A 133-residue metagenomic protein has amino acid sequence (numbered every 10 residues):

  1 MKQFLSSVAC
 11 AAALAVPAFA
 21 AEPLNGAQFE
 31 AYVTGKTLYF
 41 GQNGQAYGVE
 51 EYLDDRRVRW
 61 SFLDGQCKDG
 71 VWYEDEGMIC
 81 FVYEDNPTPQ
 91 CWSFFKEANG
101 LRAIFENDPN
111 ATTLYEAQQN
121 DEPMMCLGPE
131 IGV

Functional and structural regions predicted by a protein language model:
M1-F4: Positively charged n-region of N-terminal signal peptides that target proteins for export
S7-A15: Bacterial N-terminal signal peptides
A18-D69, M78-V133: Lipid interaction determinants
